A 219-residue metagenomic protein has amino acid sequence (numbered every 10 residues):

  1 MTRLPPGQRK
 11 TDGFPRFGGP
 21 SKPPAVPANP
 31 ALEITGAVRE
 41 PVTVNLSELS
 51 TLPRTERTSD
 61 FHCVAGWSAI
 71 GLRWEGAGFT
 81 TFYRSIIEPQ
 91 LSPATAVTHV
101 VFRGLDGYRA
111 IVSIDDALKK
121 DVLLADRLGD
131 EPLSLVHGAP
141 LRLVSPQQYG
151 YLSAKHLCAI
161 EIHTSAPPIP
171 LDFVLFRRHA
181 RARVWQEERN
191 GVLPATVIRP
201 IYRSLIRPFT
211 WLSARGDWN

Functional and structural regions predicted by a protein language model:
T2-N219: Structured, non-membrane catalytic/scaffold regions adjacent to prosthetic-group chemistry
